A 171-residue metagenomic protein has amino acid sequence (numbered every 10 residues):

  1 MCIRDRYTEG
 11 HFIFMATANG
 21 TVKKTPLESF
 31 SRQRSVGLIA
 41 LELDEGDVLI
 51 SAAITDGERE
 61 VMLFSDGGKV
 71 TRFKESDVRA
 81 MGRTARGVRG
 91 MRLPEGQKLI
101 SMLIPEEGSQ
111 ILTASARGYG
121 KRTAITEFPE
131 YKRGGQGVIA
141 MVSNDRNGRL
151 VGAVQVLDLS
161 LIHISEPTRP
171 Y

Functional and structural regions predicted by a protein language model:
M1-I3, I162-Y171: Single conserved hydrophobic/aromatic residue that forms the stacking wall/gate of nucleotide- or nucleobase-binding
R4-E9, V36-M62, T84-L112, Q136-L161: Extracellular glycan-binding segments that recognize GlcNAc-based cell-wall polysaccharides
R4-L43, G67, R79, R86 (+1 more regions): Core mixed alpha/beta domains of very large multi-subunit molecular machines
I13-T17, V61-D66, Q110-A116, L161 (+1 more regions): Short beta-strand motif characteristic of blades in beta-propeller domains
T17, P26, D56, S65 (+4 more regions): Alpha-helix initiation/capping motif
T21-T25, S31-S35, E60, K69-F73 (+4 more regions): Short loop/beta submotifs within extracellular cysteine-rich repeat domains
E75-V78, P94-E130: Contiguous effector/interaction surfaces
